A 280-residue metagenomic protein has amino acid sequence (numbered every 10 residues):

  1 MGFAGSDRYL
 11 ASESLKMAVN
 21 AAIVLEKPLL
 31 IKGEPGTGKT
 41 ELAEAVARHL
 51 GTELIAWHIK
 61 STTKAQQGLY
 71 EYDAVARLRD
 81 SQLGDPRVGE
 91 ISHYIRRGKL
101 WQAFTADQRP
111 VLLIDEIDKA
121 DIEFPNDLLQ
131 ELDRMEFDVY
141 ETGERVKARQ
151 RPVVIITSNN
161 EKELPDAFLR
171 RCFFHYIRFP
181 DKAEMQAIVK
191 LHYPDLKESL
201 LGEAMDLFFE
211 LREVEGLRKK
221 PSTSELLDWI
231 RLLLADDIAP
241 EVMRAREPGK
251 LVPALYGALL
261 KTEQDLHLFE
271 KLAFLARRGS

Functional and structural regions predicted by a protein language model:
M1-S280: C-terminal regulatory/interaction module of P-loop NTP-utilizing enzymes
